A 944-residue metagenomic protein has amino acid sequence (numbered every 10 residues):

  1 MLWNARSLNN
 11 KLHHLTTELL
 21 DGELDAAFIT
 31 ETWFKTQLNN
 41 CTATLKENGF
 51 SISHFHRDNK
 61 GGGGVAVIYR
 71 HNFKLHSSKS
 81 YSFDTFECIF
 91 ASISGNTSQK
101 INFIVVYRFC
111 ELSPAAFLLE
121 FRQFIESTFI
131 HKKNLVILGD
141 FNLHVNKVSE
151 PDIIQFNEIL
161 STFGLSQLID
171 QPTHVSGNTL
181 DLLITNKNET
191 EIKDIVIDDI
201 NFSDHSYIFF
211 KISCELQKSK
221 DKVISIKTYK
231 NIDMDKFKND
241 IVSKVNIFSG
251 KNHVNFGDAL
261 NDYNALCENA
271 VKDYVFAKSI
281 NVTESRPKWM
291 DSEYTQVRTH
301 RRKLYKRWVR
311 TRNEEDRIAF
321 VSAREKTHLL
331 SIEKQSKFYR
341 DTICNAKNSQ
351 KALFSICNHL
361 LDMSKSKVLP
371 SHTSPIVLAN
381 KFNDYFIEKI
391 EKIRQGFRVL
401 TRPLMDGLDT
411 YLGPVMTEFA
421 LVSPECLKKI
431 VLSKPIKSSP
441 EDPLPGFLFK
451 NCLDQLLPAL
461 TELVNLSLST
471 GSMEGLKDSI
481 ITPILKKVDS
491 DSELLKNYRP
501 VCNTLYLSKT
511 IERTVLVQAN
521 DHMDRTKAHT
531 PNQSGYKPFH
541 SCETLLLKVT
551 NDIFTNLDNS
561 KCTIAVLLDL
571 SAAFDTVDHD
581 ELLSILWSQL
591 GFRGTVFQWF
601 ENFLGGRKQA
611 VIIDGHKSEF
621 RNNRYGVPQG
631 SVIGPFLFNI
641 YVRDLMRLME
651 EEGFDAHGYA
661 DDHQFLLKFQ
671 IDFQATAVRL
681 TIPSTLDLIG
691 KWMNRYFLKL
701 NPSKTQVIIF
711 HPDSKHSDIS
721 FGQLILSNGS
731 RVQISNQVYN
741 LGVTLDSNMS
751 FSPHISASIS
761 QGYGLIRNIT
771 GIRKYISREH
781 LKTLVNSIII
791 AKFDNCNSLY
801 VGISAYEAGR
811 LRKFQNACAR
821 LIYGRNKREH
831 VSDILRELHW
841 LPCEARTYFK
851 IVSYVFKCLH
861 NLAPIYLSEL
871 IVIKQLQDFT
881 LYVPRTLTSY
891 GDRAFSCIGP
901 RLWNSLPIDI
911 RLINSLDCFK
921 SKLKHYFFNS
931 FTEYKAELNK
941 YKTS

Functional and structural regions predicted by a protein language model:
M1-K132, V145-E150, I154-L165, S176 (+2 more regions): Short phosphate/oxyanion-binding micro-motifs
T42-L45, P151, P172-V196, T417 (+2 more regions): Short, conserved micro-motifs composed of acidic
T85, F386, T417-P628, L667 (+1 more regions): Conserved pre-catalytic core of RNA-dependent polymerases
I101-V106, L112, N134-V148, K211 (+5 more regions): Arg/Lys-enriched, amphipathic patches
F124-L138, V515-Q533, D558, T563 (+1 more regions): Active-site palm subdomain of RNA-directed nucleic acid polymerases
L143-I154, A572-L590, Q664-G690, G802: Catalytic palm subdomain of template-directed nucleic-acid polymerases, centered on the conserved carboxylate motif
K211, E215-Q217, D240, K251 (+15 more regions): Surface-exposed loop/turn segments and immediately adjacent short secondary-structure elements within folded domains
I232-N269, G729-L799: Basic, alpha-helical interaction scaffolds
